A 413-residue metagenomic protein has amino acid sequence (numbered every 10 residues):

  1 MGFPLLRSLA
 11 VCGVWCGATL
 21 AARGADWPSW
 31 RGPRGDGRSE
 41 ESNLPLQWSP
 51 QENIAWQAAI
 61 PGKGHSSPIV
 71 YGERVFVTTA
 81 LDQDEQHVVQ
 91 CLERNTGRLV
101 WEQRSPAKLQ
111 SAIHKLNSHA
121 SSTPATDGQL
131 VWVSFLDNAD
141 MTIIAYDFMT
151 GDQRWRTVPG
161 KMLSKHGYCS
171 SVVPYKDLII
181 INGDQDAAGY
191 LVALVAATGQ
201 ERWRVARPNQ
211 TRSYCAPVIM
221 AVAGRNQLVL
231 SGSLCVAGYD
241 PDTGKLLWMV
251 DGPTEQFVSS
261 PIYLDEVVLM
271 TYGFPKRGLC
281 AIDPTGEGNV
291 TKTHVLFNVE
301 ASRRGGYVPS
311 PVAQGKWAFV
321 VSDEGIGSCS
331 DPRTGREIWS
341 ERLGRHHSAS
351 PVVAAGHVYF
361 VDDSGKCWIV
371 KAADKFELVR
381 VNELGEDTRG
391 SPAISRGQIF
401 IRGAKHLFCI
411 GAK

Functional and structural regions predicted by a protein language model:
M1-C12, G17, A21: Bacterial N-terminal signal peptides that target proteins for export
A22-K413: Noncatalytic, solvent-exposed loop/strand surfaces of beta-propeller-type extracellular/periplasmic domains
